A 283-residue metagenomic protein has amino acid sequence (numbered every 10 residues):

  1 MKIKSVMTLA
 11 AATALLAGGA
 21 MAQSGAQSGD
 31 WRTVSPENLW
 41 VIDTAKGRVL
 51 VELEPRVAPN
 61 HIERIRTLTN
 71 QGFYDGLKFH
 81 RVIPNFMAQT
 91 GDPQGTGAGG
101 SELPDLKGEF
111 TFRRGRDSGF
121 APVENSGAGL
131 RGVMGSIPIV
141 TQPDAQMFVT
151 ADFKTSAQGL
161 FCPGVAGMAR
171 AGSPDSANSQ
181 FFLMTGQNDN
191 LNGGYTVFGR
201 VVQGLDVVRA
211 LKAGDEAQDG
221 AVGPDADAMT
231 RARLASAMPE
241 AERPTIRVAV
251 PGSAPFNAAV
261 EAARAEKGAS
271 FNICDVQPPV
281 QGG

Functional and structural regions predicted by a protein language model:
M1-L9: Bacterial N-terminal signal peptides that target proteins for export
I3, G19-G283: Cyclophilin-like peptidyl-prolyl cis-trans isomerases
T8-A17: Bacterial N-terminal signal peptides
